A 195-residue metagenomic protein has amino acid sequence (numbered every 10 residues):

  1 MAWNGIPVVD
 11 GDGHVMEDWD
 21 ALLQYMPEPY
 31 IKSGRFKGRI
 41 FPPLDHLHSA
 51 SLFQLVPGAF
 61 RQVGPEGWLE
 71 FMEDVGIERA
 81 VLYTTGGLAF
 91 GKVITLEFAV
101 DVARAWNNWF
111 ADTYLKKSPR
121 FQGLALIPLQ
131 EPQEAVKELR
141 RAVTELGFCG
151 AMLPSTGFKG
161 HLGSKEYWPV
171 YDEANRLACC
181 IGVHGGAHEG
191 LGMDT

Functional and structural regions predicted by a protein language model:
M1-T195: Helix-coil boundary/capping segments in enzymes
